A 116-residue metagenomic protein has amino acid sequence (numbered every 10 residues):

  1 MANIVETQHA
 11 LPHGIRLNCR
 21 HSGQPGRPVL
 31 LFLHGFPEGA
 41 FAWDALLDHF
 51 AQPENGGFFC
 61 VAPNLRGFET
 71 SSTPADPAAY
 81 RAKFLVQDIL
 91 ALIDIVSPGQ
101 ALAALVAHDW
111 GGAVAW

Functional and structural regions predicted by a protein language model:
M1-T7: An N-terminal hydrophobic leader/cap segment in hydrolases
P12-H21: A short loop-to-beta-strand scaffold at the N-terminal edge of the catalytic core in hydrolase folds
L17-N18, A103-A104, A115: A structural preference for long, well-packed, hydrophobic secondary-structure segments
R20-T73: Conserved HGGG/HGGXW glycine-rich cap/lid loop of the alpha/beta-hydrolase fold
F41-D44, D48, K83, Q87 (+1 more regions): Surface-exposed alpha-helical interface segments used for non-catalytic interactions
A62-A107: Active-site loop/oxyanion-hole signature of alpha/beta-hydrolase fold enzymes
H108-W116: Glycine-rich nucleophile elbow surrounding the catalytic serine of serine-hydrolase chemistry
